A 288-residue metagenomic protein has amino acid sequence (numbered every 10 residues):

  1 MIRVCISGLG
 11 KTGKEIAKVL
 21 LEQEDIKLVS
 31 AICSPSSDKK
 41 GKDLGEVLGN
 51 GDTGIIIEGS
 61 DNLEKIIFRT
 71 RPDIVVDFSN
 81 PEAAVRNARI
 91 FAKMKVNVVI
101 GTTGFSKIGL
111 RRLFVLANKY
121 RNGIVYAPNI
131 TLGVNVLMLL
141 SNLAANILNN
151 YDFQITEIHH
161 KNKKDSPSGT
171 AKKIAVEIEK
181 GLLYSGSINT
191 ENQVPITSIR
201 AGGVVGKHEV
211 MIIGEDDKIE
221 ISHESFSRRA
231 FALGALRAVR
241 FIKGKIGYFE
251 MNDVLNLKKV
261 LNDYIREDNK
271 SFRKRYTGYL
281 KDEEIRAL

Functional and structural regions predicted by a protein language model:
R3, K11-I66, N149-R273, T277: C-terminal substrate-binding/catalytic lobe of Rossmann-fold NAD(P)-dependent oxidoreductases
V29, E58, V99, G123-V125: Structural detector of well-ordered beta-strand residues that form the stable sheet scaffold of enzyme domains
K65-R69, I74, F78-I100: Rossmann-fold NAD(P) dinucleotide-binding segment
E82-V85, R89, G101-I124, N135 (+1 more regions): Rossmann-fold NAD(P)-binding glycine/threonine-rich loop
T103-F105, N129-T131, I158-H160: Short, ordered loop/turn segments at secondary-structure junctions
G278-L288: Long, low-complexity, intrinsically disordered segments
